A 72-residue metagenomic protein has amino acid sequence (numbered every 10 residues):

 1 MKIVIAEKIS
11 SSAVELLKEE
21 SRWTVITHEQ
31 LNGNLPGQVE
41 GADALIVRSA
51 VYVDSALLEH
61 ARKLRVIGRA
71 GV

Functional and structural regions predicted by a protein language model:
M1-V72: An N-terminal-biased, well-structured beta-alpha scaffold segment characteristic of Rossmann-like dinucleotide-binding
